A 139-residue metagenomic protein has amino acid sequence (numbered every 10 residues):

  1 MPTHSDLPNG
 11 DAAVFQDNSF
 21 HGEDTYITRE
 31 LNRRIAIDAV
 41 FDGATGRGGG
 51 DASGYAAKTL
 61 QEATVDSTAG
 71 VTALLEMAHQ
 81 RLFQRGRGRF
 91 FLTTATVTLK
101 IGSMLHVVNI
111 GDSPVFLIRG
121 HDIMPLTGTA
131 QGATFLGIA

Functional and structural regions predicted by a protein language model:
M1-A139: PP2C/PPM-type serine/threonine phosphatase catalytic domain
